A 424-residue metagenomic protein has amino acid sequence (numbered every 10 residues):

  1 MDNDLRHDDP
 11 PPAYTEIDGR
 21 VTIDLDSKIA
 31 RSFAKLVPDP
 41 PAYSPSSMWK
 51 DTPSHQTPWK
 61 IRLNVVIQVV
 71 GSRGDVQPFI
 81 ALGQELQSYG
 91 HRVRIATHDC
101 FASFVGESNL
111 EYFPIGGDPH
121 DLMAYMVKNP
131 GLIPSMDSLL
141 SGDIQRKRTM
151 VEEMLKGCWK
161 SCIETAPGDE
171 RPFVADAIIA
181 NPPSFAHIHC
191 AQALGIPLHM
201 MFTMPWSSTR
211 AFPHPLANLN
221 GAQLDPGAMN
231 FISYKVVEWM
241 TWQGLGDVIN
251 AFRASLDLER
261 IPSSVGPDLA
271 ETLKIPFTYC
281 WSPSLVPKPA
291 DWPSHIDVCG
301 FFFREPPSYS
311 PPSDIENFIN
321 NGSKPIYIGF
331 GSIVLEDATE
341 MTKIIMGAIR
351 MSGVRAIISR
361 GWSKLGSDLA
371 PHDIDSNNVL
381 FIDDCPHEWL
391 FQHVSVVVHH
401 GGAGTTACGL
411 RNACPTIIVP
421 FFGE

Functional and structural regions predicted by a protein language model:
D2-A42, D99-P325, F330-V354, S367-I374: Nucleotide-sugar-dependent glycosyltransferase catalytic domains
T15-E111: N-terminal subdomain of nucleotide-sugar transferases
N64-I67, I326, V396: Conserved hydrophobic helix-helix packing surfaces used for dimerization/oligomerization
E85, F104, C190, A348 (+2 more regions): Hydrophobic/aromatic ligand-binding patch that stacks against planar heteroaromatic rings of cofactors or nucleotides
V93-R94, F113, I357, I417: Conserved beta-strand positions in the Rossmann-like core of class I SAM-dependent methyltransferases
I179, D383-E424: A donor-sugar binding/catalytic signature common to diverse glycosyltransferases and related nucleotide-sugar
S376-D384: Active-site donor-binding acidic/aromatic loop of nucleotide-activated sugar and phosphosugar transferases involved
